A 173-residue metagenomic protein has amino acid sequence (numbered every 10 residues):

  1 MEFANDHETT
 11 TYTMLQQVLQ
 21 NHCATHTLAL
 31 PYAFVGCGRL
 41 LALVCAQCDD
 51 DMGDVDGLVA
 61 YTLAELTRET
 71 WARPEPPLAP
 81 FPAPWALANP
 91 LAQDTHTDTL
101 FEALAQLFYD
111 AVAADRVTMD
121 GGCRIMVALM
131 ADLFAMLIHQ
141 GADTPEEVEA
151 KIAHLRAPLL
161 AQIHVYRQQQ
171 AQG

Functional and structural regions predicted by a protein language model:
M1-G173: Solvent-exposed interaction surfaces and binding hotspots enriched for charged
